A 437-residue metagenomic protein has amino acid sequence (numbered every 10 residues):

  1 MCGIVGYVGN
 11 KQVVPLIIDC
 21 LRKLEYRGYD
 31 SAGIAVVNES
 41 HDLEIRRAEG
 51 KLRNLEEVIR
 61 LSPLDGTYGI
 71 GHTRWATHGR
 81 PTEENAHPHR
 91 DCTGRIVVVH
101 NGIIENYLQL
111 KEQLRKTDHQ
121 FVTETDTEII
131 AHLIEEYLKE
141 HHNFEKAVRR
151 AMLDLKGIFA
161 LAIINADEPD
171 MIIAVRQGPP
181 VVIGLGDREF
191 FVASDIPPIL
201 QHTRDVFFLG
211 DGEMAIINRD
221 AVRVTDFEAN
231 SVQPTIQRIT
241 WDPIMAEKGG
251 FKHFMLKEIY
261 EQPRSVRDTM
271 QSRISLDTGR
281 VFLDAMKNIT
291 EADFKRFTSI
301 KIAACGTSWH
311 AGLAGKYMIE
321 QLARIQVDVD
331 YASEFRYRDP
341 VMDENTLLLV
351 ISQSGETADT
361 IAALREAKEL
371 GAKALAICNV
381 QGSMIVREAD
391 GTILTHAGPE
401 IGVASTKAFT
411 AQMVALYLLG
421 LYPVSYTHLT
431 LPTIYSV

Functional and structural regions predicted by a protein language model:
M1-H253, E261-T298, Y337: Conserved short alpha-helical segments that host acidic/polar catalytic motifs at enzyme active sites
I104, T127-E128, W309, K316 (+2 more regions): Alpha-helix N-cap/helix-start and coil->helix boundary motif
K111-E112, V424-Y426: Conserved core segment of the aminotransferase class I/II
E258: An acidic-aromatic substrate-binding cleft motif
K295-S425: Glycine-rich phosphate-binding loops that contact phosphosugars or nucleotide phosphates
H428-V437: Single conserved hydrophobic/aromatic residue that forms the stacking wall/gate of nucleotide- or nucleobase-binding
